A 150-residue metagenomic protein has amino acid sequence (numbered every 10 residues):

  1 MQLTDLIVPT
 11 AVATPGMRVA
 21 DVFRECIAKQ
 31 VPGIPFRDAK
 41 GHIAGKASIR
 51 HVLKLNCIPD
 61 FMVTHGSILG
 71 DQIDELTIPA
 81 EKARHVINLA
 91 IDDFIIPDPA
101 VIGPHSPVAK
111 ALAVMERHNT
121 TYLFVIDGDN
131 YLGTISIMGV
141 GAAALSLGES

Functional and structural regions predicted by a protein language model:
M1-V31, F36-A44, S67-V114, V125-I126 (+1 more regions): Bateman/CBS regulatory modules and CBS-like beta-alpha motifs in cytosolic regions of diverse proteins
A13, R50-F61, E81, I87: Charged, low-complexity, helix/coiled-coil-prone segments
V31, I43-D60, N119-F124, Y131-G148: Short beta->alpha transition motifs characteristic of CBS
